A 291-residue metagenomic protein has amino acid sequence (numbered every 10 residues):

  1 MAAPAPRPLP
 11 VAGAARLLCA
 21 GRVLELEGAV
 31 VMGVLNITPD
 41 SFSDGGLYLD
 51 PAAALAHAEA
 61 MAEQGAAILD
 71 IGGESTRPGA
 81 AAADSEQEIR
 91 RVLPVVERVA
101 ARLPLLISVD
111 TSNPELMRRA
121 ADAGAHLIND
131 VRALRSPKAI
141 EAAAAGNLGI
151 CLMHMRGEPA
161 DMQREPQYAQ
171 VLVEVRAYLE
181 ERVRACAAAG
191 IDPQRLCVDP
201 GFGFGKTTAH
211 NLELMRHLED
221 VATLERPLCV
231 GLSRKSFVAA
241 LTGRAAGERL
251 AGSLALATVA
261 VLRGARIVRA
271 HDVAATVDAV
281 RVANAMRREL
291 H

Functional and structural regions predicted by a protein language model:
A3-P4, P8-V11, C19-A20, L26 (+6 more regions): Active-site-adjacent loop and "lid" segments of alpha/beta metabolic enzymes
M32, A66, L106, H126 (+1 more regions): Hydrophobic "anchor" residues on beta-strands that sit immediately upstream of conserved functional sites
A56-G72: Catalytic domains of carbohydrate-active enzymes, especially glycoside hydrolases
A62-E63, R182-R195: Phosphate/pyrophosphate-binding loops at sites that engage ATP/ADP/AMP, CoA/4′-phosphopantetheine, polyphosphate
